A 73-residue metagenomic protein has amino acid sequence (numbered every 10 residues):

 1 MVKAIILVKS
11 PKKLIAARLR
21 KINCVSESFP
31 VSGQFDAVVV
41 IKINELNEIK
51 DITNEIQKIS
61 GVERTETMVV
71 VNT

Functional and structural regions predicted by a protein language model:
M1-T73: A compositional/biophysical signature of low hydrophobicity enriched in polar/charged and small residues
